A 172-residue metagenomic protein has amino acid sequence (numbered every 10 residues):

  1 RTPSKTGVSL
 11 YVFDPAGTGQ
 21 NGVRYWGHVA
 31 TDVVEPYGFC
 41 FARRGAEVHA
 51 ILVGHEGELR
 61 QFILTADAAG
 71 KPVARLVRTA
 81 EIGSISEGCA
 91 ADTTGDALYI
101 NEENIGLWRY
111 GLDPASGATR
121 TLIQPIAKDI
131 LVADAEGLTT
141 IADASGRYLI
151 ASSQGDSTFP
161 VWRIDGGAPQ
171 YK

Functional and structural regions predicted by a protein language model:
R1, E35-A46, S86-D96, E136-S145: Structural signature of eukaryotic scaffold interfaces centered on beta-propeller domains
R1, V48-V53, A97-I100, R147-A151: Conserved beta-propeller blade signature
K5-E47: Asp-box/WD-like beta-propeller blade repeats and closely related beta-sheet repeat scaffolds
K5-V8, E56-L59, N104-L107, G155-S157: Loop/turn residues immediately N-terminal
Y11-Q20, F62-P72, Y110-T119, V161-Q170: Short loop/turn segments immediately following beta-strands, especially the blade-tip and inter-blade linker loops
G22-A30, K71-A80, R120-D129, Q170-K172: A short beta-strand motif characteristic of beta-propeller blades
V77-T139: Aromatic-anchored, glycine/proline-accented short structural segments that stabilize local strand-turns or short
K128-P169: Loop/turn-rich, solvent-exposed surfaces of beta-rich toroidal or solenoidal domains
